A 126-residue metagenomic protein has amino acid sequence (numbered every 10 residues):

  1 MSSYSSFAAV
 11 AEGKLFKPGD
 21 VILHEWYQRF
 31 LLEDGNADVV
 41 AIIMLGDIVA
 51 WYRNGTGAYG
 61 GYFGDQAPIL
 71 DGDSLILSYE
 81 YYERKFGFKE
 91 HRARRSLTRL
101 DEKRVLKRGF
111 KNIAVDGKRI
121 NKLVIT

Functional and structural regions predicted by a protein language model:
M1-R84: Short recognition helix of helix-turn-helix/winged-helix DNA-binding domains
S2-A8, Y79-E80, K89-T126: Winged-helix/helix-turn-helix nucleic-acid-interaction surface
